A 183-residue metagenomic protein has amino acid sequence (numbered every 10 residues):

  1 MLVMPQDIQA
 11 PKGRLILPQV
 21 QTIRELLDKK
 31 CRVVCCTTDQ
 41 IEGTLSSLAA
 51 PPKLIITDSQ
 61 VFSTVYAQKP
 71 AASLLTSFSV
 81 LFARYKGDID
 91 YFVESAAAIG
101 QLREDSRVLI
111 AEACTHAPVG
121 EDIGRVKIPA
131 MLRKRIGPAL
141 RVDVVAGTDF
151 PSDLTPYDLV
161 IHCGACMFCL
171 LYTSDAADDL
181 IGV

Functional and structural regions predicted by a protein language model:
M1-D122, T148-P156, M167-F168: C-terminal-of-GTPase-core extension/linker across diverse P-loop GTPases
Q21-C31, V126-L140: Short helix-loop-beta junction
V142-T148: Intrinsically disordered, low-complexity segments enriched in Gly and acidic/Ser/Thr residues that form flexible
H162-S174: Phosphate-bearing ligand-interacting subdomains that bind or position ATP/ADP/UDP/GDP/NAD(P) or nucleotide-linked
Y172-G182: Single conserved hydrophobic/aromatic residue that forms the stacking wall/gate of nucleotide- or nucleobase-binding
